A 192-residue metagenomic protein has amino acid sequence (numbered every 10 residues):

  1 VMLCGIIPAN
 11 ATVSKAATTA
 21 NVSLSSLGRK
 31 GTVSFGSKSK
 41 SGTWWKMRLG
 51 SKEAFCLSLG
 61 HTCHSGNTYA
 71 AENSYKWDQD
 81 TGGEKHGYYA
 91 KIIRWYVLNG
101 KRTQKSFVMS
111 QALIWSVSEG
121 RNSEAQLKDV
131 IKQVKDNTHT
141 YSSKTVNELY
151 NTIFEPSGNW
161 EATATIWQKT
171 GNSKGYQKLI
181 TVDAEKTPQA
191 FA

Functional and structural regions predicted by a protein language model:
L3-V13: C-terminal segment of classical bacterial N-terminal signal peptides
A17-F191: Short, surface-exposed polybasic-aromatic patches that bind anionic ligands, especially phosphate groups
